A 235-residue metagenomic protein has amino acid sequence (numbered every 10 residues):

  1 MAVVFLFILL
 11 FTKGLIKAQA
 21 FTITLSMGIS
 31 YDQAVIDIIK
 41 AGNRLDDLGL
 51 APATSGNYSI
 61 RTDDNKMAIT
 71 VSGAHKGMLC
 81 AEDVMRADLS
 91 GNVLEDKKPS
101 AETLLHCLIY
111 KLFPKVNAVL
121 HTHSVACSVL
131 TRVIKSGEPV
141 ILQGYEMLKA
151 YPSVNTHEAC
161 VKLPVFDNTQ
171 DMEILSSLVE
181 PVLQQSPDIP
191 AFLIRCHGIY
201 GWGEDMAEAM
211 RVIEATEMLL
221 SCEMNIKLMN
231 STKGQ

Functional and structural regions predicted by a protein language model:
A2-F11: Hydrophobic alpha-helical signal peptides and transmembrane signal-/tail-anchor segments that drive secretory-pathway
L10-K17, T22-T24: Short, positively charged and aromatic/hydrophobic N-terminal segments
L25-Q235: Glycine-rich flexible loops
